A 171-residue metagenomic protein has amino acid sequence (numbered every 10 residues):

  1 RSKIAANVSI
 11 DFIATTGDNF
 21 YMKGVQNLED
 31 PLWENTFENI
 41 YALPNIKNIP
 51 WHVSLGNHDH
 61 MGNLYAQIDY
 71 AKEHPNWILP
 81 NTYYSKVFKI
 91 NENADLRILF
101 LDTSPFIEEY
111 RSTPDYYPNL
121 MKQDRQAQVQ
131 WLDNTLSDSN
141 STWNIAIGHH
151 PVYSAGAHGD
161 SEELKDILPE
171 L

Functional and structural regions predicted by a protein language model:
R1, S9-G24, G56, I145 (+1 more regions): Active-site beta-strand/loop signature of hydrolases that rely on acidic residues for catalysis
S2-K3, N39: Short, well-ordered alpha-helices that flank and scaffold nucleotide-derived cofactor binding pockets
I4-V8, D138-S141: Glycine-rich phosphate-binding loop signature in dinucleotide/nucleotide-binding domains
Y21-W143, H158-E170: Extended active-site neighborhood of metal-dependent phosphoesterases/phosphodiesterases
H150-A155: Active-site clefts of carbohydrate-active enzymes
